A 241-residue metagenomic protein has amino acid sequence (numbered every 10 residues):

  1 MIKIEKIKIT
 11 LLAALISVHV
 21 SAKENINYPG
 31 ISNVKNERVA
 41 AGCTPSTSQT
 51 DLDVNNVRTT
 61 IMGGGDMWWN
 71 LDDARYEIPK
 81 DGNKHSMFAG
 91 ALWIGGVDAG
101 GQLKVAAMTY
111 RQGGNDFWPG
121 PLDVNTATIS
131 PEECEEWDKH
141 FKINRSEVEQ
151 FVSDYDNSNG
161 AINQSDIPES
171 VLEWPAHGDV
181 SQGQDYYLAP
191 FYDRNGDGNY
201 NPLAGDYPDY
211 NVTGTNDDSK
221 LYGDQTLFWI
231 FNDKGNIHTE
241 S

Functional and structural regions predicted by a protein language model:
M1-I4, H19: Glycine-centered signal
K3-L12: Sec-dependent signal peptide recognition, specifically the positively charged N-region followed immediately by
L12-S21: Hydrophobic h-region of N-terminal signal peptides that target proteins for export in Gram-negative bacteria
K23-S241: A long-range scaffold signal marking pre-active-site subdomains of enzyme folds
